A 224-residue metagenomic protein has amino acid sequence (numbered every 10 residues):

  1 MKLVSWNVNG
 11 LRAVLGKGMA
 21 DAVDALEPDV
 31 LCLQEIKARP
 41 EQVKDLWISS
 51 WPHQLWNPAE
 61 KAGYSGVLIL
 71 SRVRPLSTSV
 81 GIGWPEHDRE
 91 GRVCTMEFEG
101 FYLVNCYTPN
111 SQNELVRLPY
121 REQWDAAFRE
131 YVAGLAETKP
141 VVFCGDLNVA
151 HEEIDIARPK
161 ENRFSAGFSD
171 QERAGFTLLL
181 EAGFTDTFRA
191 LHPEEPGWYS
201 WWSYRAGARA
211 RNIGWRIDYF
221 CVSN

Functional and structural regions predicted by a protein language model:
M1-N9, G100-Q112, C144: Active-site-proximal beta-strand elements of phosphoester/diester hydrolases
M1-S49, H53, K61-S65, V80: N-terminal, active-site-proximal structural segment of metallo-dependent hydrolase catalytic domains
N9, K37, P109, N148-A150 (+1 more regions): Catalytic metal-binding/acid-base residues of hydrolase active sites
A20-L26, R92-E99, A127-K139: Short amphipathic alpha-helices and their capping/turn segments at secondary-structure boundaries
V30, S50-H53, W124-I217: Metal-dependent phosphoesterases centered on the DNase I-like endonuclease/exonuclease/phosphatase
K37, V43-S111: Structured beta-strand-rich core segments of catalytic domains in phosphoester-bond hydrolases
A62-S77, A206-N224: Conserved beta strand-loop-helix elements of the APE1-like EEP
G83-W84, P109-D125, K160-S165: Surface-exposed cleft-lining segments at the edges of enzyme active sites
